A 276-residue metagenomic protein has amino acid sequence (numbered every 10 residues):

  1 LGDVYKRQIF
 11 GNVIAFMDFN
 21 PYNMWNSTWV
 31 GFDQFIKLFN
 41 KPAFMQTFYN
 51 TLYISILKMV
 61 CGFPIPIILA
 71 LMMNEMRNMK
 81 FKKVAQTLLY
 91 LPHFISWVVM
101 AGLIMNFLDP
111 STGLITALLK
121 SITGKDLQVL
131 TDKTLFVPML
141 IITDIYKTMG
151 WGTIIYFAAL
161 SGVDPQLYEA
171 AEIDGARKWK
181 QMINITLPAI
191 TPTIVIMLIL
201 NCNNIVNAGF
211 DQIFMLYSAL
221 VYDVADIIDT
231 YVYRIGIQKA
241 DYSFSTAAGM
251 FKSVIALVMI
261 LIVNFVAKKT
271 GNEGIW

Functional and structural regions predicted by a protein language model:
D3-W276: A structural signal for multi-pass alpha-helical bundles of membrane permease subunits that mediate small-molecule
